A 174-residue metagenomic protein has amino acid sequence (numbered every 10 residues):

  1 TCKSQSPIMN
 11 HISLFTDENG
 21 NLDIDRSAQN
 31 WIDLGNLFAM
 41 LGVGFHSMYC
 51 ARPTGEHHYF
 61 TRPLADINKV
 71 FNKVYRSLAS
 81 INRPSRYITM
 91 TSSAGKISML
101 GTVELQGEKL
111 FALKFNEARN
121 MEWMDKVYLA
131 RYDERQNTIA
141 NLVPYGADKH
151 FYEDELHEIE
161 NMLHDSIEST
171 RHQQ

Functional and structural regions predicted by a protein language model:
T1-N30, G44-F60, M90-T91: Conserved strand-turn element in the central/C-terminal portion of the radical SAM core barrel that lines
N36-Q174: Auxiliary Fe-S-binding modules of radical SAM enzymes
